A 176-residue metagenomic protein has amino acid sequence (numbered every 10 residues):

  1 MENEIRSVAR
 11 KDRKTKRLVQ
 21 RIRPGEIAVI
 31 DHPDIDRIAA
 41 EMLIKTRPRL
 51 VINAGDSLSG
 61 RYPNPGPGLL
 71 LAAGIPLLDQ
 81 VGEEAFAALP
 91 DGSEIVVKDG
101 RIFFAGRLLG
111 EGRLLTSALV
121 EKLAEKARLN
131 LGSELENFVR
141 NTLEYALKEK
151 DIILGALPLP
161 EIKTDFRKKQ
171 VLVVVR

Functional and structural regions predicted by a protein language model:
M1-M42, E125-R176: Protease-associated
E2-D99, F103: Feature captures the catalytic cores and cofactor-binding loops of soluble hydro-lyases/lyases that act on carboxylate
A9-D12, G74-D79, L108-N130: Beta-strand/loop-dominated core regions that host nucleotide or nucleotide-derived cofactor-binding catalytic loops
F86, P90-G92, V97-F103, R107-E111 (+1 more regions): Internal, active-site/partner-interface "lid" segment
